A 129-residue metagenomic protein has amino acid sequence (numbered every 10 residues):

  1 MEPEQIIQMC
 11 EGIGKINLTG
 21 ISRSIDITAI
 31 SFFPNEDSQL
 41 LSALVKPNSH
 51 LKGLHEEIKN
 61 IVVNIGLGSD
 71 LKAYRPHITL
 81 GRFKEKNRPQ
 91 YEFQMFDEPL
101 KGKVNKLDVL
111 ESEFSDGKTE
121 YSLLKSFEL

Functional and structural regions predicted by a protein language model:
M1-L129: Histidine-dependent nucleotide/RNA phosphoesterase domain, centered on the 2H-phosphoesterase fold with its duplicated
